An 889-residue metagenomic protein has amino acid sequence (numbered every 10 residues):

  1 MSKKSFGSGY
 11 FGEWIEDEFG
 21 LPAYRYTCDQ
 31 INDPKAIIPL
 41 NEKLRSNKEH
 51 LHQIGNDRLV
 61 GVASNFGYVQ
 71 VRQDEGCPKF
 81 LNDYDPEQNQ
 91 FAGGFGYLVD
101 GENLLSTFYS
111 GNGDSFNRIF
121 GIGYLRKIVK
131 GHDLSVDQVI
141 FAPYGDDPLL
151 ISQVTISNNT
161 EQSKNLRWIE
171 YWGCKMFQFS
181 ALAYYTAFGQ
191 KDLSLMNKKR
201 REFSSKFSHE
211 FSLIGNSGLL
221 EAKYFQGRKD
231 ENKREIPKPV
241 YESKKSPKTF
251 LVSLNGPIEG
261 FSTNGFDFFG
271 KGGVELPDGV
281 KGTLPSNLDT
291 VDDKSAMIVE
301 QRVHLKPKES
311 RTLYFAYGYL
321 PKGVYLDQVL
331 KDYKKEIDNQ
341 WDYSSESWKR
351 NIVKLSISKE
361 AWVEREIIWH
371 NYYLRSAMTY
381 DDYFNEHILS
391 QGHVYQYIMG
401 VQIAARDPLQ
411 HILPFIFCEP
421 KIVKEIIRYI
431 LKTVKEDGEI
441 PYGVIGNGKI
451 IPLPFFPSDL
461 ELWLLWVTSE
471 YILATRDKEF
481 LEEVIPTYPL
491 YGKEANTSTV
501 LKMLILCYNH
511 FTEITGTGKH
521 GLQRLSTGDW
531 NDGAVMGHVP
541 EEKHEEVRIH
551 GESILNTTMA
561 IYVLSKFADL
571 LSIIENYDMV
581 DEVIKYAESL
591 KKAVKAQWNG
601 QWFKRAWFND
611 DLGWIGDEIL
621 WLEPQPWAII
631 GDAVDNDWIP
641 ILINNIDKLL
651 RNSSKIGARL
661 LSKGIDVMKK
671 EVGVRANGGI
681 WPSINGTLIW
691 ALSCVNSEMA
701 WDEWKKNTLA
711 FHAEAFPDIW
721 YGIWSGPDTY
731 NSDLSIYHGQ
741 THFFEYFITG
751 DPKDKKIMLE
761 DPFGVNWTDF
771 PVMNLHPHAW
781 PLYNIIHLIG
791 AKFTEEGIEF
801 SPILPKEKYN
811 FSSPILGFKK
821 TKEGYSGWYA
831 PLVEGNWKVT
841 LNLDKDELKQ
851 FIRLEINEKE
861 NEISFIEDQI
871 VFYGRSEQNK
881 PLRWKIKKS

Functional and structural regions predicted by a protein language model:
G7-I15, G55, V60-K130, K223-V280 (+4 more regions): An extended acidic
V71-K130, L134-S135, V674, T687-S889: Non-catalytic C-terminal accessory modules of carbohydrate-active enzymes
D100-L149, V274-V299, I368-Y372: Extended, loop-rich substrate-binding clefts of extracytoplasmic carbohydrate-active enzymes
P143-D146, L150-V280, K331-K349, I723: Polysaccharide-binding surfaces and accessory modules of carbohydrate-active proteins
I169-Y171, P441-Y442, M559-V667, K705 (+4 more regions): Catalytic cores of carbohydrate-active enzymes
F177-Q178, M196, F207, S212 (+11 more regions): Acidic/polar, glycine-enriched structural segments that form the non-catalytic walls/loops of the carbohydrate-binding
S358-S376, Y383, C418-K421, I430-E439 (+7 more regions): Active-site acid/base region of carbohydrate-active enzymes
V401-P408, I412-Q523, I554-T557, I561 (+6 more regions): Aromatic-rich carbohydrate-recognition surfaces in CAZymes
